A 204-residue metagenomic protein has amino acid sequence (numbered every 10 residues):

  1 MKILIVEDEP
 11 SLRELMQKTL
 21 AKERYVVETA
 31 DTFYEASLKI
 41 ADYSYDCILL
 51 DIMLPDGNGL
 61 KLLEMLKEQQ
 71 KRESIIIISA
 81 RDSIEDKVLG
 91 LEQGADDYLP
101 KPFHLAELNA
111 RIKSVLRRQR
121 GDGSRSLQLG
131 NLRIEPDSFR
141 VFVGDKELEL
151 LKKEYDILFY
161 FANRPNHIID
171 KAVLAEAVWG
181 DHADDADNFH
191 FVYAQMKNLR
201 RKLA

Functional and structural regions predicted by a protein language model:
M1-D122: N-terminal/domain-start alpha-helical segments
D31, L54, N58, D82 (+4 more regions): Short, well-ordered turn and helix-capping elements at secondary-structure junctions
E64, D82, R125, K146-L148 (+1 more regions): Pre-signature/interface helix of ABC/ABC-like ATPase nucleotide-binding domains
G94, E135-D137, R164: Short coil/turn motifs that cap or connect alpha-helices
Q119-S138: CheY-like receiver
R140, D145-A204: Positively charged, aromatic-enriched patches within helix-turn-helix-type DNA-binding elements, predominantly
